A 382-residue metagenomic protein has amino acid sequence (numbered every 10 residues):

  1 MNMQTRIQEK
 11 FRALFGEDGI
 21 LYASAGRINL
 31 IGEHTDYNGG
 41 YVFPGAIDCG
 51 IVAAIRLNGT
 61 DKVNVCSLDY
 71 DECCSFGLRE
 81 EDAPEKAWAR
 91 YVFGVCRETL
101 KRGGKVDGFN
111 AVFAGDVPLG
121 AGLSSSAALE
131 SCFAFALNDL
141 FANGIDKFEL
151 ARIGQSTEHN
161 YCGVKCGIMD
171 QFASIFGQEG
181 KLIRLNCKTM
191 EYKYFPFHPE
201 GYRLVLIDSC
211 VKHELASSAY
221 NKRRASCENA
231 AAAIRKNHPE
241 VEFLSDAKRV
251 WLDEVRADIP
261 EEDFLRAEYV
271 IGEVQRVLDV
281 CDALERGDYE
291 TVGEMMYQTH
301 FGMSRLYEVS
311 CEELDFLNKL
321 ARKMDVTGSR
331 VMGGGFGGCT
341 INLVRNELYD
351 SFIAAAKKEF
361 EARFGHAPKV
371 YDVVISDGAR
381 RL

Functional and structural regions predicted by a protein language model:
M1-R27, V52-E85, K181-G328, L343-L382: C-terminal nucleotide
M1-Y22, I28-Y41, F76-G77, E85-F197 (+2 more regions): Gly/Ser-rich oxyanion-binding loop with an adjacent helix/lid that shapes the negatively charged ligand pocket
N29, I51-I55, F172-I175, C339-I341: Short beta-strand scaffold segments in enzyme catalytic cores
G39-A46, R223-R224: Short Gly/aromatic-enriched secondary-structure transition segments
P44-A46, A54-L57, G103: Short, charge-rich binding segments
A127-A128, C339-L343: FabD-like malonyl-/acyl-CoA
F336: Glycine-rich phosphate-binding loop
